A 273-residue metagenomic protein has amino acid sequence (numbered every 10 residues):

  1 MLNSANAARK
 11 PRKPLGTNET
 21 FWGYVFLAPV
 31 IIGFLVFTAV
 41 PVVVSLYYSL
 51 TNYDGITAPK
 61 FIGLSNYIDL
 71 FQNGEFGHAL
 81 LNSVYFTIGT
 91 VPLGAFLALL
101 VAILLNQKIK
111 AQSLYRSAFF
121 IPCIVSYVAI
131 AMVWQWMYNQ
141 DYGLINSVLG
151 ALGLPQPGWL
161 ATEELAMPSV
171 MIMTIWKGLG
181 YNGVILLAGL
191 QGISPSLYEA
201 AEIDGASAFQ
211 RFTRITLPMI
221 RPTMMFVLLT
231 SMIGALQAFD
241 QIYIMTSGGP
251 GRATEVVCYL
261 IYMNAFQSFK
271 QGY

Functional and structural regions predicted by a protein language model:
M1-T17: Short, Lys/Arg-rich, polar N-terminal cytosolic tail immediately upstream of the first transmembrane signal-anchor
E19-Y273: A structural signal for multi-pass alpha-helical bundles of membrane permease subunits that mediate small-molecule
